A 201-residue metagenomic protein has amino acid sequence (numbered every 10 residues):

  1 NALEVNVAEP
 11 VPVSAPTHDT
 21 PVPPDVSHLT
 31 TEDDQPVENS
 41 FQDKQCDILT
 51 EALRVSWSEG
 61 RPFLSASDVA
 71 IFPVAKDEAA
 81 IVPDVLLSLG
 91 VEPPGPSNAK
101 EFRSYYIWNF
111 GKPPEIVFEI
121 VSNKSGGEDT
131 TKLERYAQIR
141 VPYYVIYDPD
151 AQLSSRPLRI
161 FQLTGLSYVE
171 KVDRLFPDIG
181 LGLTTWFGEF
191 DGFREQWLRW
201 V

Functional and structural regions predicted by a protein language model:
N1-E38, D43, A52-V55, I71-D77 (+4 more regions): C-terminal interaction segment
E59-I71: A short acidic/basic microdomain associated with nuclease active sites
L64-A66, V145-D148: A structural signal for short, well-ordered beta-strand segments and their strand-loop junctions that often border
P142: Short acidic/polar active-site loop segments enriched in Thr and Asp
